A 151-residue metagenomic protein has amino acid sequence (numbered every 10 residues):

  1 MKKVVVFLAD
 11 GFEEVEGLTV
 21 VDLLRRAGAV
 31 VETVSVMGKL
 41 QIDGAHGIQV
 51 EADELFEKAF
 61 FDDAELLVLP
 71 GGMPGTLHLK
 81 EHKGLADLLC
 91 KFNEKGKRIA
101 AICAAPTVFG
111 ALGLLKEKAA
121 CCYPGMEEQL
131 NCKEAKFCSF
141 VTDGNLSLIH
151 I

Functional and structural regions predicted by a protein language model:
M1-V5: Extreme N-terminal starter segment of soluble prokaryotic enzymes
F12-R26, V30-E32: Glycine-rich phosphate/diphosphate-binding loop of Rossmann-like nucleotide-binding domains
E32, I99-A100, C121, S147: Structural detector of well-ordered beta-strand residues that form the stable sheet scaffold of enzyme domains
E32-G96: Flexible gly/pro-rich beta->alpha loop and the following alpha-helix that scaffold active-site loops
M37, A105, M126: Residues in the short beta-alpha loop(s) of Rossmann-like NAD(P)-binding domains
L67-G71, L88-L115, Y123: Catalytic nucleophile loop
L115-F140: A conserved active-site-flanking secondary-structure segment within enzyme catalytic domains
H150-I151: Conserved small/polar residues in nucleotide/adenosyl-binding loops
